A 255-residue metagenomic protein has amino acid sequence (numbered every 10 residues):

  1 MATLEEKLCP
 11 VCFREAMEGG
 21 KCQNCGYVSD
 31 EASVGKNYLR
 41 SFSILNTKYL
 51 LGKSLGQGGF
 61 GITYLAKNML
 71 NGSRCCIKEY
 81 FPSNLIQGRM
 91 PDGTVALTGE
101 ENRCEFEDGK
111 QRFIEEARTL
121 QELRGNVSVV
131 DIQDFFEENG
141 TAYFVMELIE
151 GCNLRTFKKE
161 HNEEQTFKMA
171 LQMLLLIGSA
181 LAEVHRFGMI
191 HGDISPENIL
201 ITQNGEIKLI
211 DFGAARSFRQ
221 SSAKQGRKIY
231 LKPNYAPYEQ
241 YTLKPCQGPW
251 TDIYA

Functional and structural regions predicted by a protein language model:
P91-E122: AlphaC helix of the eukaryotic protein kinase fold
F135: Activation-segment/catalytic-loop signature of the eukaryotic protein kinase fold
N139-N153: Conserved short submotifs of the Hanks-type protein kinase catalytic core that shape the nucleotide-binding pocket
L154-Q165: AlphaC helix of the protein kinase catalytic domain
M173-L174: Activation segment signature within eukaryotic-like protein kinase domains
G178-M189: Protein kinase catalytic-loop region centered on the HRD/HxD motif
Q225-Q240: Conserved activation segment of eukaryotic-like protein kinases, specifically the C-terminal portion of the activation
